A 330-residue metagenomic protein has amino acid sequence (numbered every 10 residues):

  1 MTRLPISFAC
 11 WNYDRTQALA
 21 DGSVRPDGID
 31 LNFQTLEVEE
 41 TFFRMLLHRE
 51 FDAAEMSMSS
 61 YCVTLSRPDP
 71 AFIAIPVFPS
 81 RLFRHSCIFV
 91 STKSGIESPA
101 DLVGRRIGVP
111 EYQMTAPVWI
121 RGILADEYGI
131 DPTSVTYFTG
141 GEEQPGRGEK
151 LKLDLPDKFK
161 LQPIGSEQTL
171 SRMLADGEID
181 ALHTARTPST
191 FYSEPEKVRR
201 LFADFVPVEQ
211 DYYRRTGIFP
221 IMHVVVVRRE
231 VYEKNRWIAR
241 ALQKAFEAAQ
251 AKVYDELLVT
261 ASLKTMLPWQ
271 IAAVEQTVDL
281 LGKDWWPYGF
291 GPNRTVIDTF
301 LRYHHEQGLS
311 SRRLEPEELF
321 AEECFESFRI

Functional and structural regions predicted by a protein language model:
M1-S7, I96-R106, L280-G282: Immediate post-signal peptide segment of exported/extracytoplasmic ligand-binding proteins
I6-T16: Extracytoplasmic "Venus flytrap"
S7-A9, G108, F138, L182: Short, well-ordered beta-strand segments
D14-G146: Short, glycine-/small- and polar/acidic-enriched structural segments that line small-molecule recognition paths
F33-R44, E97, V135-E149, L153-R172 (+1 more regions): Short helix-initiation/N-cap motifs at beta->coil->alpha
G148-L258: Pocket-lining segment of extracytoplasmic ligand-binding domains
V226, V231-E306: Secondary-structure end/capping motifs
G289-I330: Long, low-complexity C-terminal extensions of enzymes
